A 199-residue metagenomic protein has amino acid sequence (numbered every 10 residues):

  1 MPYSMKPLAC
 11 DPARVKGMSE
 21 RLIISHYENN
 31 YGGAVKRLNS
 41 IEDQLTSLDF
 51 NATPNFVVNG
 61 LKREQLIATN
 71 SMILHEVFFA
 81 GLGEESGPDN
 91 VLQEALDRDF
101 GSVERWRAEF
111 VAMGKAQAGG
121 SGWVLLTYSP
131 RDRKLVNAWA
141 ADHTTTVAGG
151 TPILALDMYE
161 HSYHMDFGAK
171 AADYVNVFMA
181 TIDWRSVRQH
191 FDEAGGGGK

Functional and structural regions predicted by a protein language model:
M1-K199: Feature for soluble, non-membrane regions of globular proteins
